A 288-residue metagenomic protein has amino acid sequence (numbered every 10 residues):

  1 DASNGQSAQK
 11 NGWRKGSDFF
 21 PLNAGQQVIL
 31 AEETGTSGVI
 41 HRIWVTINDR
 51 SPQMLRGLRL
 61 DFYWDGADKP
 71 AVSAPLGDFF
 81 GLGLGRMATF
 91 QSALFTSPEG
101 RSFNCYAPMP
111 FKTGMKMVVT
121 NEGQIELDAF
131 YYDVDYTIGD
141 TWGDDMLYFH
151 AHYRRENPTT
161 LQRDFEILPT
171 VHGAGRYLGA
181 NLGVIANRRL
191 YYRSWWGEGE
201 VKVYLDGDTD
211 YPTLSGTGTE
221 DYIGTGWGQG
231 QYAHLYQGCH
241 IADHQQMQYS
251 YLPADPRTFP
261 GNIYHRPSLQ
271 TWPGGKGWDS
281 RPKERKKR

Functional and structural regions predicted by a protein language model:
D1-R288: Beta-strand-centric surfaces of beta-sandwich/beta-rich domains
